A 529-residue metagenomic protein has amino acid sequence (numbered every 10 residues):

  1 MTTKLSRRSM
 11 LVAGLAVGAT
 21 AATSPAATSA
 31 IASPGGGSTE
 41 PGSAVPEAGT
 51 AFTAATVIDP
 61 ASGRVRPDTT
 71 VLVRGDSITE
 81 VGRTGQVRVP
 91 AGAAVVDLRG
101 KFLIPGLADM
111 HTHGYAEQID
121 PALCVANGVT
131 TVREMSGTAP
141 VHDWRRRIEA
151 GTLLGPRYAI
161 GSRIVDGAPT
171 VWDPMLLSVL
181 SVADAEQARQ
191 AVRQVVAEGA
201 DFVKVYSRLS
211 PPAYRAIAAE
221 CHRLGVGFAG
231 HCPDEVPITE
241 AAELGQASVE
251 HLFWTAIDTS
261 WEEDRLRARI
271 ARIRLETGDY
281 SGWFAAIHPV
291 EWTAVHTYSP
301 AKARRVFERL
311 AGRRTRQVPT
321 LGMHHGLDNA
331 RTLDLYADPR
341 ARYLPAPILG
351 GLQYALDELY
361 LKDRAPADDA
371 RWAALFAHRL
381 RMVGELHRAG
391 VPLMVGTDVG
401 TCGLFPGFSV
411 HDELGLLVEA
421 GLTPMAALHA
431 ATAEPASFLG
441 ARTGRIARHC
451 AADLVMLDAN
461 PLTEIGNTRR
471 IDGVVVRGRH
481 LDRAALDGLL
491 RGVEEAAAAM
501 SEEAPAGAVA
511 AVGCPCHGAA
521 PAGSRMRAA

Functional and structural regions predicted by a protein language model:
M1-V17: N-terminal secretory signal peptides and thylakoid transit peptides that target proteins across membranes
A22-E40: C-terminal region of N-terminal signal peptides and the immediate post-cleavage residues of exported proteins
G36, E40-A51, V57, A61-I104: Histidine-rich, glycine-flanked metal-binding segment
E40-G42, V57-T70, R83, F405 (+2 more regions): Acidic, glycine-enriched loop/beta-strand segments at the rims of small-molecule binding/catalytic pockets
A55, V71, D76, G100 (+11 more regions): Divalent metal-coordination and catalytic microenvironments
K101-L153, V171-L177, A183, T239-G245 (+1 more regions): Metal-associated gating/positioning segment near the N- to mid-region
P121-P140, P156-R163, A197-L209, V226-A229 (+4 more regions): Divalent metal-dependent hydrolysis catalytic cores, especially in the metallo-beta-lactamase
A191-D201, L209, T255-G415, E419-A420 (+1 more regions): Active-site neighborhoods of metal-dependent hydrolases
